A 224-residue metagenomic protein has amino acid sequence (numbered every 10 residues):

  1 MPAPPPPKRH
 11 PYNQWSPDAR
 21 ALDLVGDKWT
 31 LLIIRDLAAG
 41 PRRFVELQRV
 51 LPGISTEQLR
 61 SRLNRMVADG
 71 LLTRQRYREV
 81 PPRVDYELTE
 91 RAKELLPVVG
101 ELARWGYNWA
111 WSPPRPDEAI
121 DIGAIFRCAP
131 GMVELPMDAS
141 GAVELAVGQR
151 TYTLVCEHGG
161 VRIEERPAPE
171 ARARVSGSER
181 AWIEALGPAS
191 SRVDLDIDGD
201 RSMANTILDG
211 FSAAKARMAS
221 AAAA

Functional and structural regions predicted by a protein language model:
M1-V25: N-terminal leader segment of winged-helix/HTH proteins
S16-S55, N64: N-terminal helix-turn-helix DNA-binding core of bacterial DNA-binding proteins
G26, R78-L102: Basic, amphipathic "hinge/linker" alpha-helix immediately C-terminal to the N-terminal HTH DNA-binding motif
R91-T153, S202-A224: Acidic, aliphatic-rich amphipathic alpha-helical segments
A168-A224: C-terminal interaction segments
